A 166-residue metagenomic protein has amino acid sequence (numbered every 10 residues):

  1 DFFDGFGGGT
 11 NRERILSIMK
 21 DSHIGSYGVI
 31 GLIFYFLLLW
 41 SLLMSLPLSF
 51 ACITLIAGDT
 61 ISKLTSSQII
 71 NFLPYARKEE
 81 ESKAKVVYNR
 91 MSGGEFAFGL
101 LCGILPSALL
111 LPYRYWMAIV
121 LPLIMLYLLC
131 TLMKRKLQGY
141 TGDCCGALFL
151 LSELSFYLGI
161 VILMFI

Functional and structural regions predicted by a protein language model:
D4: Glycine-rich phosphate/dinucleotide-binding loop and adjoining beta-alpha-beta core of small-molecule
G8-E13, D21-I166: Hydrophobic alpha-helical transmembrane segments
